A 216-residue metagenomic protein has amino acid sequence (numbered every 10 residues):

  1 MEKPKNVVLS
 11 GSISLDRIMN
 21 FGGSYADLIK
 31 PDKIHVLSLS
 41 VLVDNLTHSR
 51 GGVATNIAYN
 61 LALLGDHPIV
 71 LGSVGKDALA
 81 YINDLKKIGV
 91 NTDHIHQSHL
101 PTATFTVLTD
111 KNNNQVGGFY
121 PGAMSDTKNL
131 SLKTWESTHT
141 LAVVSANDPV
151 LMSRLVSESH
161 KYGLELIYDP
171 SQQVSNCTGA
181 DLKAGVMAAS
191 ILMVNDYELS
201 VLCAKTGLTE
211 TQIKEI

Functional and structural regions predicted by a protein language model:
M1-G23, L46, N83-A103, T109-I216: Ribokinase/PfkB-type carbohydrate-kinase core domain
M1-I69, A80: Glycine-rich phosphate/adenosyl-contacting loop at the front of the ribokinase-like
V43, H67-D93: A glycine-rich beta-to-alpha transition motif near the start of alpha/beta enzyme domains, typified by
R50, V74, D148: Charged, low-complexity surface patches
V53, D77, L151: Conserved alpha-helical elements of sugar-nucleotide-dependent glycosyltransferases
